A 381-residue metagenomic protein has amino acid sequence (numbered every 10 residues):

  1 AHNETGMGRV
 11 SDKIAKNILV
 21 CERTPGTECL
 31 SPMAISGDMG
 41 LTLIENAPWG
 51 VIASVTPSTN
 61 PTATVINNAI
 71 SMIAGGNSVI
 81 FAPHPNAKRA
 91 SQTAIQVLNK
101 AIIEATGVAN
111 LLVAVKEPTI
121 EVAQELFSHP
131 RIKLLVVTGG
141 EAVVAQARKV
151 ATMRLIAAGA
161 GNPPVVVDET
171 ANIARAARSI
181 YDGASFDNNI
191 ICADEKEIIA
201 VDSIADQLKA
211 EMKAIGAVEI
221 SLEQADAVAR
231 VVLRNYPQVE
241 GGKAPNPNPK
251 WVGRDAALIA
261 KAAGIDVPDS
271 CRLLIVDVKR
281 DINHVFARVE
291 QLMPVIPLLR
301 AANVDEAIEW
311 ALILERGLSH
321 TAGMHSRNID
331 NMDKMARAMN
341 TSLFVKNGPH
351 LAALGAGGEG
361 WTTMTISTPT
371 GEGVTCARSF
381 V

Functional and structural regions predicted by a protein language model:
A1-T42, A214: N-terminal Rossmann-like NAD(P)+-binding subdomain of aldehyde/semialdehyde dehydrogenases
L30-R175: Rossmann-like NAD(P) dinucleotide-binding subdomain of oxidoreductase/dehydrogenase enzymes
A47, N67, N86-R89, T93 (+16 more regions): Conserved active-site and cofactor/substrate-binding residues in soluble primary-metabolism enzymes
G50-S54, I70-S71, N77-I80, N110-A114 (+10 more regions): Structural motif
I66-N67, A74, A145-I282: ALDH superfamily catalytic-core signature
N68-M72, Q96, A151-M153, G183 (+4 more regions): Short, solvent-exposed amphipathic alpha-helical segments in soluble enzyme and RNA/protein-processing domains
F127-P130, N172, L233-P249, A287-E290 (+1 more regions): Short, surface-exposed amphipathic charged segments that create phosphate/polyanion-binding patches used for binding
I265-V381: Conserved C-terminal structural/oligomerization subdomain of aldehyde/semialdehyde dehydrogenase
